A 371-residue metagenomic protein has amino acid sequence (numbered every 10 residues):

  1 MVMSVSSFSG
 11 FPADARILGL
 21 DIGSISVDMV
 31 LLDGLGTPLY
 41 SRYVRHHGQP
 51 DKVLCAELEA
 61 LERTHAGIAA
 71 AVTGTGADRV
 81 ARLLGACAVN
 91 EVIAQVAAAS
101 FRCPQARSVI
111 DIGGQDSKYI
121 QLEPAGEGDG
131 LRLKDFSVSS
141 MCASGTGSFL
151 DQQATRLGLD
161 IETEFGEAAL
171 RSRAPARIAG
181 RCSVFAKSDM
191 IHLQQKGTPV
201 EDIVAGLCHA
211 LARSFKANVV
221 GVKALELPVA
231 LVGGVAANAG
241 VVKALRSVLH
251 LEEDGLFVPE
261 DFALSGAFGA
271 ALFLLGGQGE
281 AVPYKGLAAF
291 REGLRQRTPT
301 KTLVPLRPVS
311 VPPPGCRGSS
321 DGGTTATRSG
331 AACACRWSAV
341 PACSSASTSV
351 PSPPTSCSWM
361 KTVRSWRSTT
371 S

Functional and structural regions predicted by a protein language model:
M1-M3, S7, G277-V350: Flexible inter-domain linker/hinge segments
R16-E59, G130-S140, S349-S371: Short glycine-rich, Thr/Ser-proximal phosphate-binding strand/loop in the N-terminal lobe of ATP-dependent enzymes
G34-L35, Y43-H46, L61-I93, S117-Q121 (+1 more regions): Short beta-strand-loop/turn "lid" adjacent to the catalytic site in phosphate-handling enzymes
G76, K223-V248, D261-G266: Glycine-rich phosphate-binding loops at beta-strand->alpha-helix junctions
A88-V92, R246-F268: Conserved phosphate-binding/catalytic loops in two-lobed NTP-binding clefts
P124, D129-L170, L272-G276, S368-T370: Glycine-rich phosphate-binding loop plus the immediately following alpha-helix
G147-D151, V258-R295: Glycine-rich phosphate-binding/hydrolytic loop that grips phosphoryl groups
S188-A217: Adenine-nucleotide phosphate-binding core of ATP-dependent small-molecule kinases
